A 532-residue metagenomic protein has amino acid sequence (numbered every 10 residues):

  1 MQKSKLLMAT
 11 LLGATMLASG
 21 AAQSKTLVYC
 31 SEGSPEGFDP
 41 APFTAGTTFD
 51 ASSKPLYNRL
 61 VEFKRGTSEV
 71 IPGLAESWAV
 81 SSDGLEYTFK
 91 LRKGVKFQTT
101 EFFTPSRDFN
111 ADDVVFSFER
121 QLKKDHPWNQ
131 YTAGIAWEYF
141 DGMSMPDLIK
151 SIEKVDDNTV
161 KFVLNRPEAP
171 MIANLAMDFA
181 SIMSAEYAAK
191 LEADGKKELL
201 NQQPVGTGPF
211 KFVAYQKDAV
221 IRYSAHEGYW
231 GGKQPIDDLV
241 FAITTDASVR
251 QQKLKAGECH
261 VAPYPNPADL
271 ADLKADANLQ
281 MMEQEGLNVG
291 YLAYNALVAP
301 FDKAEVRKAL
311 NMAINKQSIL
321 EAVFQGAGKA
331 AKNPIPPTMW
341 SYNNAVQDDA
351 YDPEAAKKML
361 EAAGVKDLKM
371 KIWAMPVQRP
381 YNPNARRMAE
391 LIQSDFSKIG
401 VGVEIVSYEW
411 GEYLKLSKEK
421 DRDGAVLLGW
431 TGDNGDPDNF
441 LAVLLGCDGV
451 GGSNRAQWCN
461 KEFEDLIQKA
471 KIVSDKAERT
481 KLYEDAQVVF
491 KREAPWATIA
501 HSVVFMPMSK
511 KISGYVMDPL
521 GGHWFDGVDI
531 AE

Functional and structural regions predicted by a protein language model:
C30-S82, E119, H126, V205-T207: N-terminal lobe/hinge region of extracytoplasmic solute-binding protein
E76-W128, K161, K253, P300: Aromatic- and charge-enriched surface segment that lines or borders ligand/interaction sites
K90, L122-A188: Surface-exposed binding/hinge segments that line and control ligand-binding clefts or catalytic entry sites
I152, K308, L320, K398-L414 (+3 more regions): Extracytoplasmic/peripheral linker and loop segments enriched in polar/acidic and small residues with frequent Thr/Pro
G195-N201, H226-D272, E283, A389: Ligand-site clamp/hinge motif
K217, M339, E361-N434, R455 (+2 more regions): Ligand/substrate-recognition segments at binding pockets and active sites
R222-E227, A275, D302-S394, K398 (+2 more regions): Append "and occasionally in soluble cytosolic enzymes with long acidic Gly/Pro-rich linkers
M506-E532: Long beta-strand-rich cores associated with HINT superfamily self-processing modules
